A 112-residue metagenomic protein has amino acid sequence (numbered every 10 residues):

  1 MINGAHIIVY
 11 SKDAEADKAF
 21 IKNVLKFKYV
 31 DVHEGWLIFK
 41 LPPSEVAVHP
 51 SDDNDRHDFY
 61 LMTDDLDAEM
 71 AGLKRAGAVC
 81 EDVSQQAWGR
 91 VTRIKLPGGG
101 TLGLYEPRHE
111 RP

Functional and structural regions predicted by a protein language model:
M1-K18, E45, H57-F59, R108-P112: N-terminal beta-strand motif that seeds the catalytic metal site of vicinal oxygen chelate
G4-K12, K40, S51-A76, R90-P97: Vicinal oxygen chelate
D17-K22, L73, G99: Conserved active-site tyrosine of GNAT-family acetyltransferases
L25-V32, A78-V83: Short secondary-structure junctions
F27-H57, L61, T101-R108: Conserved short beta-strand elements that form part of the metal-binding/catalytic scaffold of enzyme active sites
K74-P112: Vicinal oxygen chelate
